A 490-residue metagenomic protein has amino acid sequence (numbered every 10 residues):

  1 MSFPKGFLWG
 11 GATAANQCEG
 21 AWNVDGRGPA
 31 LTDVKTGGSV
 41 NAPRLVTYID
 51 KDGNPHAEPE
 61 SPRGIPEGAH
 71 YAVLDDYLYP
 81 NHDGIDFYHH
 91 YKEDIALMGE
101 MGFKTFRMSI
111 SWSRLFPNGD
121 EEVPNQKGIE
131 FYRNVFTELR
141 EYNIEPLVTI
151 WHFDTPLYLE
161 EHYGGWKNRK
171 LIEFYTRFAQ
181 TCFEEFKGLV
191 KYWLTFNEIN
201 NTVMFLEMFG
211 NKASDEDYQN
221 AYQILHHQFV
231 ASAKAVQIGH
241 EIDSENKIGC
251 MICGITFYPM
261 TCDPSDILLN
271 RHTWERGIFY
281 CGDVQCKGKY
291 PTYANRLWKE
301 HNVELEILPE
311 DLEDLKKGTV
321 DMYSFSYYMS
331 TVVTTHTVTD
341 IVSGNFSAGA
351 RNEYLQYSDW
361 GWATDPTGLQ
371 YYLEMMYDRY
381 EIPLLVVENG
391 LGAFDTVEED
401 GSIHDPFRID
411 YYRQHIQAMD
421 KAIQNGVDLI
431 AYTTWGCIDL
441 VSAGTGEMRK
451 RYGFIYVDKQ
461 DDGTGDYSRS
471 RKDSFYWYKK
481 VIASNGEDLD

Functional and structural regions predicted by a protein language model:
M1-D75, E100, N118-D120, I129-D490: Active-site region of glycoside hydrolase catalytic domains
D76-H90, K167-K170: Active-site mouth loops of central-metabolism enzymes
G84-G99, P117, G128: Internal amphipathic alpha-helical repeat/solenoid segments
H90-S111, K317-Y323: Catalytic domains of carbohydrate-active enzymes, especially glycoside hydrolases
I110-P124: Glycine-rich, proline-tolerant flexible connector loops at the mouths of alpha/beta enzymes
